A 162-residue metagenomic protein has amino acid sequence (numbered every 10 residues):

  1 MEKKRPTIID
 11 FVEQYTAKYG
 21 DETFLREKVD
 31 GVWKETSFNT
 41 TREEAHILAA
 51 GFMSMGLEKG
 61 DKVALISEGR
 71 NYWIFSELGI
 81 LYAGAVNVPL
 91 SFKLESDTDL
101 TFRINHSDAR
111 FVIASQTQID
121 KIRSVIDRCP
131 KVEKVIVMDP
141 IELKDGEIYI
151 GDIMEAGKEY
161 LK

Functional and structural regions predicted by a protein language model:
M1-I9: Flexible, non-catalytic linker and terminal segments flanking ANL/adenylate-forming cores
V12-T36, E142-D145: AMP-dependent adenylate-forming
Y15, L25, T41, A45-L48 (+7 more regions): Adenylate-forming
V32-T36, A50-L94: Conserved AMP-binding/adenylate-forming
A64, F111-S115, I136: Structural motif
L94-V125: Conserved ATP-dependent adenylate/AMP-binding module captured primarily in the ANL superfamily
I119-K162: ANL superfamily adenylate-forming
